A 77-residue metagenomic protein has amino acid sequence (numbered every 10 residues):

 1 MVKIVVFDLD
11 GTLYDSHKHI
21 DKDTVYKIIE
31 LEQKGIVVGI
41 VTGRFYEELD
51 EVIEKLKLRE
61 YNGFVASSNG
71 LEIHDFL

Functional and structural regions predicted by a protein language model:
M1-V2, V25: Short, small/polar residue-rich loop motifs at catalytic or cofactor-binding pockets
V2-K18, I40: Asp-based phosphoryl-transfer active-site loop
H19, D23: Residue-level recognition of oxygen-bearing side chains
T24-L77: Active-site phosphate-binding/coordination module
